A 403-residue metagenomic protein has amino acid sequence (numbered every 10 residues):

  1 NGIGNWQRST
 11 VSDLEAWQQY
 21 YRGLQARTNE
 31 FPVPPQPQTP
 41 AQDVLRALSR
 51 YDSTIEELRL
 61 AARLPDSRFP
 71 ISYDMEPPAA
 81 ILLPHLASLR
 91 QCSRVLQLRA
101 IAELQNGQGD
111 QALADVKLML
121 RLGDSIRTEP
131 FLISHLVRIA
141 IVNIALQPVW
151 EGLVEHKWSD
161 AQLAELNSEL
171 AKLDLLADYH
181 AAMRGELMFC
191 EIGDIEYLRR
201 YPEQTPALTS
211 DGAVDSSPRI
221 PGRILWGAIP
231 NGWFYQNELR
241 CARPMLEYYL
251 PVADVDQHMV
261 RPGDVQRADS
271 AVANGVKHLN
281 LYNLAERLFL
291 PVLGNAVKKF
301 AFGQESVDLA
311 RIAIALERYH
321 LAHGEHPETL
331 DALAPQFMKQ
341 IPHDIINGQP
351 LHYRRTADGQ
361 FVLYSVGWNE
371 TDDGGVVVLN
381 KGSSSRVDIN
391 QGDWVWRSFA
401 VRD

Functional and structural regions predicted by a protein language model:
N1-D403: Short acidic linear motifs
